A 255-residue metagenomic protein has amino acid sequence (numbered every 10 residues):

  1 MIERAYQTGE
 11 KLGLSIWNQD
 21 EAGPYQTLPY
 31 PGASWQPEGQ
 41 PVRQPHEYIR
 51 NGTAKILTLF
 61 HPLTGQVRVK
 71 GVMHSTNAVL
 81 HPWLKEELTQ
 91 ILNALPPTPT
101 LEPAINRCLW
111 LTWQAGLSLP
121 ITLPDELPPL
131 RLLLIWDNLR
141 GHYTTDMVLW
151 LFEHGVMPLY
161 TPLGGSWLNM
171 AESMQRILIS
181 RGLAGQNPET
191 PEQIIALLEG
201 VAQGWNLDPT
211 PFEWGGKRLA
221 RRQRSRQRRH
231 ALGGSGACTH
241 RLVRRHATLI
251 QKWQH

Functional and structural regions predicted by a protein language model:
M1-H255: Short functional hotspots at interaction and active-site rims
